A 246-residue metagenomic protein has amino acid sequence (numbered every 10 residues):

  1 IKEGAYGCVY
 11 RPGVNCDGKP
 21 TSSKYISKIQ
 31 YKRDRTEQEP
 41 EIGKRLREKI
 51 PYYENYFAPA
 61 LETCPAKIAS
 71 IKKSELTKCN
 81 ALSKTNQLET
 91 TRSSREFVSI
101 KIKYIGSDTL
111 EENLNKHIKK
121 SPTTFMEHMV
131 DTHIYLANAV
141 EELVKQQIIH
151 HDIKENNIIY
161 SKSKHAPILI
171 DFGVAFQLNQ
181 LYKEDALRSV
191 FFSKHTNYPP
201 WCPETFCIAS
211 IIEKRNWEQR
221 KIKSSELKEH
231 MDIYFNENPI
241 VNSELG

Functional and structural regions predicted by a protein language model:
A5-C79: ATP-binding glycine-rich loop module of kinase domains
R11, Y104, Y160-S161: Conserved hydrophobic "DFG−1" position in protein kinase catalytic cores
N55-E127: Conserved structural core of kinase catalytic domains
L136-L143: Conserved hydrophobic alpha-helix
V144-S161: Catalytic-loop of the protein kinase fold
A166-G246: C-lobe/activation-segment region of protein kinase-like
